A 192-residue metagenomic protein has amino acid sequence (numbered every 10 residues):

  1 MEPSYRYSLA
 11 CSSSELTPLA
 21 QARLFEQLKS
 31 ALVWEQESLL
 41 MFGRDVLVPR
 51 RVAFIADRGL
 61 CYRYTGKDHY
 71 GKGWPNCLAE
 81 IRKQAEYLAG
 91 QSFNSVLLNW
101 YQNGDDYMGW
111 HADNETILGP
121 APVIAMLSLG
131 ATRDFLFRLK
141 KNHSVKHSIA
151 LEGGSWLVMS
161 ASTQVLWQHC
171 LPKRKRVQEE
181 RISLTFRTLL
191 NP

Functional and structural regions predicted by a protein language model:
M1-P192: Non-heme Fe(II) oxygenase metal-center motifs and adjacent flexible, charged/small-residue loops
